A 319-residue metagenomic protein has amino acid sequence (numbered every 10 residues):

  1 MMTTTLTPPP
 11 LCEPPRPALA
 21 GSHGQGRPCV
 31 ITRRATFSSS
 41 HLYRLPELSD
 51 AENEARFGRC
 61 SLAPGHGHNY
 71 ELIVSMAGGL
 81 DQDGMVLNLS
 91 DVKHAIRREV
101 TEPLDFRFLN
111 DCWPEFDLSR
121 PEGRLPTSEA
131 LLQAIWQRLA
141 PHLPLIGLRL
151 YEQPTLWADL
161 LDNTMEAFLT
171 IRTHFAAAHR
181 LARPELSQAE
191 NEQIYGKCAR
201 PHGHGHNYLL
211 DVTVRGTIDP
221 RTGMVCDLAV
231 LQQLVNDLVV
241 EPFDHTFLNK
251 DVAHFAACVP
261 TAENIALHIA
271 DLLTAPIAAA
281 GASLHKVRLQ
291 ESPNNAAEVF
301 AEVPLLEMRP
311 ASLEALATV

Functional and structural regions predicted by a protein language model:
M2-V319: Charge-rich, low-complexity N-terminal segments
